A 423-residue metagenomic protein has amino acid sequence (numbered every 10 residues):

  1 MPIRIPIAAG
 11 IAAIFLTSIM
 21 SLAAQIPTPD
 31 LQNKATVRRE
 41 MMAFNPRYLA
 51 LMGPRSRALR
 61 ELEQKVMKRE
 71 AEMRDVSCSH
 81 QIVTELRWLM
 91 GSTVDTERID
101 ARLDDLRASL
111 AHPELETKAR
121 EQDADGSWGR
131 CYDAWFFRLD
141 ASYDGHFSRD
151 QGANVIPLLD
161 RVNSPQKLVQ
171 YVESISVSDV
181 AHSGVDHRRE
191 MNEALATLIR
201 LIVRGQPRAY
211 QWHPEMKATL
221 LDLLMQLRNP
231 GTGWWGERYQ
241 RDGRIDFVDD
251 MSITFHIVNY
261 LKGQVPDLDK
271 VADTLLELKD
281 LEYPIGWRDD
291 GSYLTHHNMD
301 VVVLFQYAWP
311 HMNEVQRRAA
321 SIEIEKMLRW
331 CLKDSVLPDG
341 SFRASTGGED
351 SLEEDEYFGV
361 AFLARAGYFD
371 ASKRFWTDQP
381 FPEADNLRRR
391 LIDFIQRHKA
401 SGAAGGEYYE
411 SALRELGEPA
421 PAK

Functional and structural regions predicted by a protein language model:
M1-I11: Bacterial N-terminal signal peptides that target proteins for export
A9-S21: Bacterial N-terminal signal peptides
Q25-R120, A124-R208, Y260-E282, Y293-K423: Terminal, non-catalytic domain-edge segments
R189-H256: Loop-centered beta-sheet repeat module
R228, W234-D290: Aromatic-anchored, glycine/proline-accented short structural segments that stabilize local strand-turns or short
